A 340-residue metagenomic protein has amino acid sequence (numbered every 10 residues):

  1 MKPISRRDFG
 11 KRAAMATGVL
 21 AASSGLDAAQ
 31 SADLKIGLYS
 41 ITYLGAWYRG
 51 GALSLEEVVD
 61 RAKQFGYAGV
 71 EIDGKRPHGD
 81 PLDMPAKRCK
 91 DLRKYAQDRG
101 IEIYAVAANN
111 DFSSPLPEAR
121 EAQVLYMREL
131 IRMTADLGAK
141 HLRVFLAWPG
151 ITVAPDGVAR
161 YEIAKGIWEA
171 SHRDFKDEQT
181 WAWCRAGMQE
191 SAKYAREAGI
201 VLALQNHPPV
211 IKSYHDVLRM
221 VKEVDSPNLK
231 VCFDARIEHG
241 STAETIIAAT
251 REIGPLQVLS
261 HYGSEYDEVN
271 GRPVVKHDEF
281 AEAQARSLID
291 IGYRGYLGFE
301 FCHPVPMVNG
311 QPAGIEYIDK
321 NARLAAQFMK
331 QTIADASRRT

Functional and structural regions predicted by a protein language model:
M1-G25, Q30-G66, K193, E197 (+1 more regions): Histidine-acidic metal/acid-base catalytic patches
A14-M15, V19-G25, E56-R61, C89 (+3 more regions): Active-site acidic/histidine proton-transfer and metal-coordination neighborhood in alpha/beta enzyme cores
Q30-A46, A105-S113, A159-S171: N-terminal small/glycine-rich loop or linker at the start of catalytic domains across soluble metabolic enzymes
A68-G69, E102, K140, V201 (+2 more regions): Residue-level detector of anion-binding/catalytic polar loops
A68-P77: A short beta-strand-loop structural module common to alpha/beta enzyme folds
G74-K75, Q205-H207, C302: A short gly/proline-enriched turn/hairpin at secondary-structure junctions
H78-D80, D111-S114, P149-G150, P208-I211 (+2 more regions): Short, small-residue-enriched loops and turns at beta-alpha junctions that line or gate enzyme active sites
